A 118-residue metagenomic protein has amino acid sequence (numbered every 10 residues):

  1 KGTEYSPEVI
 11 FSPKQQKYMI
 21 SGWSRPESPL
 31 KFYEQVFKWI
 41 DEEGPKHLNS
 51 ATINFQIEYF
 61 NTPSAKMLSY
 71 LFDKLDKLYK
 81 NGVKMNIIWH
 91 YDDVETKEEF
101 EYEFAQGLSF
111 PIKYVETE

Functional and structural regions predicted by a protein language model:
E4-F11, R25-N49: A short, well-ordered alpha-helical element
Q16-G22: Short, aliphatic-rich beta-strand segments
K17, A51-T52: Structural motif
G22-S24, I57: Short, histidine-centered active-site or binding-site loop motifs used for metal coordination, general acid-base
K31-Y33, E43, Y79, Q106-F110: Non-catalytic terminal and connector segments of soluble metabolic enzymes
V36, T52-A105: Amphipathic alpha-helical interaction surfaces in cytosolic regulatory modules
Y102-E118: A cross-taxonomic marker for long C-terminal extensions/tails that follow the last structured domain
